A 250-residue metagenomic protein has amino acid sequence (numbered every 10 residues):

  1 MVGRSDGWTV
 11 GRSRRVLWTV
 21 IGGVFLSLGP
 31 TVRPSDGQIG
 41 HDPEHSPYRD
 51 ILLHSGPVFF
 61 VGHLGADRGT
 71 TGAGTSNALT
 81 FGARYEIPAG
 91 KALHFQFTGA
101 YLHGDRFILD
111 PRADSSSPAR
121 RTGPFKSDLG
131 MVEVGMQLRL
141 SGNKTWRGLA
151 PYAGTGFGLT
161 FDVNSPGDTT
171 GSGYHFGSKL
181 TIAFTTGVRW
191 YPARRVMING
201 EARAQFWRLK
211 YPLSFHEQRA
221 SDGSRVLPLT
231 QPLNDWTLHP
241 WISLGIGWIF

Functional and structural regions predicted by a protein language model:
M1-I51, F250: Cleavable N-terminal export/targeting peptides
R33-P88, N164, H239-F250: Short glycine/proline- and aromatic-enriched beta-strand/turn motifs that initiate or cap beta-hairpins
H45-S55, K91-A92, S141-A150, P192-I198: Short loop/turn motifs that connect adjacent beta-strands in outer-membrane beta-barrel proteins
S55-H63, F97-Y101, A153-L159, V188 (+1 more regions): Transmembrane beta-barrel strands of outer-membrane/channel proteins
L64-R68, S116-R120, G167-S172, S224-T230: Extracytoplasmic loops and strand-loop junctions of Gram-negative outer membrane beta-barrel proteins
R84-T169, H175-G177, H239-F250: Gram-negative (and chloroplast) outer-membrane scaffold detector with strong preference for beta-barrel transmembrane
R106-I108, A193-F250: Predominantly the C-terminal beta-signal and adjacent terminal strand-loop region of outer-membrane beta-barrel
G171-R189: A contiguous pocket-lining binding segment that forms or flanks enzyme active sites
